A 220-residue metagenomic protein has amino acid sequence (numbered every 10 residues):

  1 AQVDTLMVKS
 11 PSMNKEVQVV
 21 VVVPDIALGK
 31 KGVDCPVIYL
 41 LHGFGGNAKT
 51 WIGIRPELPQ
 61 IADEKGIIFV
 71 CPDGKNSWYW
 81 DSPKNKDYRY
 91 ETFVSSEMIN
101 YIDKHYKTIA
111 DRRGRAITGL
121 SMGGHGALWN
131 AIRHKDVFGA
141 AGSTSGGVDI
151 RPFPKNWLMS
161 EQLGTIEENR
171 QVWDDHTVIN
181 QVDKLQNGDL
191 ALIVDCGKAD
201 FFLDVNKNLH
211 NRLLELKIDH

Functional and structural regions predicted by a protein language model:
A1-H220: Non-catalytic cap/lid and distal C-terminal segments of serine-dependent acyl enzymes
